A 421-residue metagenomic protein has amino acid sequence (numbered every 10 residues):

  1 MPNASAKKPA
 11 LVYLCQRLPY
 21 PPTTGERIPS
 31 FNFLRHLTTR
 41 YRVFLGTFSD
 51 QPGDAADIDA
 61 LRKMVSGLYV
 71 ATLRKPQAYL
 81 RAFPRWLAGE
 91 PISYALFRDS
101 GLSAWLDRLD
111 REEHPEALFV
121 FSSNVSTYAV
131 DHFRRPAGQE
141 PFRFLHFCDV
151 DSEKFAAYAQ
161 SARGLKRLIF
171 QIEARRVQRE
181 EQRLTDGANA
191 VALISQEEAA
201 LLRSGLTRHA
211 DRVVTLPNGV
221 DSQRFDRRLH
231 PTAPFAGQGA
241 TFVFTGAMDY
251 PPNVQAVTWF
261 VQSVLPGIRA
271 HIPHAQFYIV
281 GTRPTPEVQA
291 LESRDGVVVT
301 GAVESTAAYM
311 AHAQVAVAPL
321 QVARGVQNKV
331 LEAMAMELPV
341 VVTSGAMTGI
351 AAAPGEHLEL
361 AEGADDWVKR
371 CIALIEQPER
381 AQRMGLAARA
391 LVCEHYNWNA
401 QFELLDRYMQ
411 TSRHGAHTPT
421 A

Functional and structural regions predicted by a protein language model:
M1-V70, E113: N-terminal subdomain of nucleotide-sugar transferases
C15-Q16, K75-A95, F142-Q182, A200 (+1 more regions): Acceptor-binding helix/loop patch of EC 2.4 sugar-transfer enzymes, predominantly nucleotide-sugar-dependent
F144-L145, S152, F170-A174, Q178-S204 (+2 more regions): Donor nucleotide-sugar binding/catalytic pocket of nucleotide-sugar-dependent glycosyltransferases
D186, S204, T215-H312: Conserved catalytic-core segment of nucleotide-activated headgroup transferases in glycan assembly
N189, G296, A308-G325, M336-P339: Acidic donor-binding loop of glycosyltransferase active sites
K329-E332, P339-T343, E359: Short hydrophobic beta-strand element within catalytic cores of glycosyltransferases and related nucleotide-activated
L358-D365, A373-P378: Conserved acidic donor-binding segment of nucleotide-sugar-dependent glycosyltransferases
R380-E394, Q401-L404: A short, well-ordered alpha-helix in the C-terminal region of glycosyltransferases
